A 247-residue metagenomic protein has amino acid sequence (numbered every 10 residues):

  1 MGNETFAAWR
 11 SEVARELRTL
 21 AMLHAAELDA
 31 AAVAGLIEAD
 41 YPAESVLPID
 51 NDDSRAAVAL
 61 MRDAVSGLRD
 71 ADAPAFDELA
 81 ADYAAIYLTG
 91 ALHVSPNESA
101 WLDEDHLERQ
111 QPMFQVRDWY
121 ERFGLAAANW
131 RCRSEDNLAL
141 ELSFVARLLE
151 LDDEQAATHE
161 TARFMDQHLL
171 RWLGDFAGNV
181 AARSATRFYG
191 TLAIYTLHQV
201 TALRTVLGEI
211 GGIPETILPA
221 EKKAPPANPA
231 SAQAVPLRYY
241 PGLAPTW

Functional and structural regions predicted by a protein language model:
M1-W247: Surface/interface-facing alpha-helical segments and adjacent flexible terminal/loop regions used for partner/assembly
